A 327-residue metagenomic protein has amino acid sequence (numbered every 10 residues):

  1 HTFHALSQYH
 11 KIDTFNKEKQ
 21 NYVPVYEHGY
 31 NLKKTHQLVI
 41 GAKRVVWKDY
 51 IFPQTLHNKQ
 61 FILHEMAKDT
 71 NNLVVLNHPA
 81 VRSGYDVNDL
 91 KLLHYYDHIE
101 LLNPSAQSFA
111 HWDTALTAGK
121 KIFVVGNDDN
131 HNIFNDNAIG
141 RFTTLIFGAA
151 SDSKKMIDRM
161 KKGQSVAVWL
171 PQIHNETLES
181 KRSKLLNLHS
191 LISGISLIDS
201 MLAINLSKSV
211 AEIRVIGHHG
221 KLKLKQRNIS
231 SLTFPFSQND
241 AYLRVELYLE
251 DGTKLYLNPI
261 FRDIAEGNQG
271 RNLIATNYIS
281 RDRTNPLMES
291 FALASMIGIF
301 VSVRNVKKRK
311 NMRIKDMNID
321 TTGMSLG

Functional and structural regions predicted by a protein language model:
H1-P79, G84-V87, K91-H94, E100-A118 (+3 more regions): A metal-dependent hydrolase metal-coordination microenvironment
N130-G327: C-terminal functional module detector
